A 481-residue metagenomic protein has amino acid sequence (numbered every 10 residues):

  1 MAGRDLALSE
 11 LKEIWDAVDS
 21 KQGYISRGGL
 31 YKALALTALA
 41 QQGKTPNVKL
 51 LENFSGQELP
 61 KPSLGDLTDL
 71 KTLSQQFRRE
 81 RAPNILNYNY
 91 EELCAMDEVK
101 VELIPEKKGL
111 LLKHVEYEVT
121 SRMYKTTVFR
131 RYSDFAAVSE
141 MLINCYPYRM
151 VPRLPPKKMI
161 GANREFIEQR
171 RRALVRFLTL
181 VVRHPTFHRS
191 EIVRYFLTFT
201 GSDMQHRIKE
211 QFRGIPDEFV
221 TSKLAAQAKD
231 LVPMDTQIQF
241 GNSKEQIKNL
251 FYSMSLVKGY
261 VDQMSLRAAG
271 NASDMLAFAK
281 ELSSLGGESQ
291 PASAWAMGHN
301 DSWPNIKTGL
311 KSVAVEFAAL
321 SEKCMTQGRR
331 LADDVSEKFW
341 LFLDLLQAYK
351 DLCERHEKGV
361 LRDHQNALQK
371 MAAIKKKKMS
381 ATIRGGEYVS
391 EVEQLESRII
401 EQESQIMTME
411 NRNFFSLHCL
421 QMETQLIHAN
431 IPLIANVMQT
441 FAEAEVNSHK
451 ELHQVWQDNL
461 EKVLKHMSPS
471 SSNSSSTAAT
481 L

Functional and structural regions predicted by a protein language model:
M1-T37, K49-G56: Primarily EF-hand calcium-binding motifs
A2, W15, S20-K21, N89-E91 (+7 more regions): Beta-strand elements of modular eukaryotic interaction domains
K12-D19, Y31-A38, F129, A136-I143 (+12 more regions): Amphipathic alpha-helical interaction motifs in eukaryotic regulatory proteins
A35-A40, V48, L59-Q263, R267-A272 (+1 more regions): Phox homology (PX) phosphoinositide-binding domain
K44-K61, Y195, T200, L285 (+2 more regions): Short amphipathic alpha-helical linker/capping segments at the junctions of internal repeats and modular domains
E218, S222-S468: C-terminal, extended alpha-helical scaffolding domains
E461-L481: C-terminal helix/juxtamembrane-tail motif
